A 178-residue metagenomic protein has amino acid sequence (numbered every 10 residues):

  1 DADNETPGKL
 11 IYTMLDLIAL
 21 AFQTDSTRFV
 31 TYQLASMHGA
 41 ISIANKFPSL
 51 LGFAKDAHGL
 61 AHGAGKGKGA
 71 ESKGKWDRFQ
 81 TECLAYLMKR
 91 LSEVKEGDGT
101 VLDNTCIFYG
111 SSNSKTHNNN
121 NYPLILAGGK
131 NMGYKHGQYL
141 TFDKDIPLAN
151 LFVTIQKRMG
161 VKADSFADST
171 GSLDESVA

Functional and structural regions predicted by a protein language model:
D1-A178: Ligand-binding pockets and gating/stacking loops
